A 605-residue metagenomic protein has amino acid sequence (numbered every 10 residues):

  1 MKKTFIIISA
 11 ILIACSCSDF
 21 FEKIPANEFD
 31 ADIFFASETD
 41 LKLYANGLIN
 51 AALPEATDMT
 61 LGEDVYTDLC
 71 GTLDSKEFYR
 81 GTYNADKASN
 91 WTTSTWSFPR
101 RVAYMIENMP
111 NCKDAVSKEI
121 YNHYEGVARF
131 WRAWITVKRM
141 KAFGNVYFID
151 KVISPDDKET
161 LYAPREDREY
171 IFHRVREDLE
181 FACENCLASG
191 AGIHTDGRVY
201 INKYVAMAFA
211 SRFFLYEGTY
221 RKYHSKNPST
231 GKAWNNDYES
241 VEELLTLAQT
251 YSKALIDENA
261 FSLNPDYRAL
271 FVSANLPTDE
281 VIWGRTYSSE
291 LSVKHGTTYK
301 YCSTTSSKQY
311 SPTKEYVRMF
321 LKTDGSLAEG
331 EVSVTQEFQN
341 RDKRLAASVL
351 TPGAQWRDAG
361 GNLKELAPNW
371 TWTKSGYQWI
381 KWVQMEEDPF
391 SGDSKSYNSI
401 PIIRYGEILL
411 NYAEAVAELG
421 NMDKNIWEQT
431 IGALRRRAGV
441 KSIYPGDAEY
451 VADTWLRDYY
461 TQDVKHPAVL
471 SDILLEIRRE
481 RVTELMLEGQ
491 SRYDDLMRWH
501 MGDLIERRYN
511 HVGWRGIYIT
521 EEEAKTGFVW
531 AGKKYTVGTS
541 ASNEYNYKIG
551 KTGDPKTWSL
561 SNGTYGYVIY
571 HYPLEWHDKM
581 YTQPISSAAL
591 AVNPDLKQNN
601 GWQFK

Functional and structural regions predicted by a protein language model:
M1-A26, D494, R498: Bacterial Sec-dependent N-terminal signal peptides
C17, T95-F98, R174-R176, V272-L321 (+3 more regions): Long, intrinsically disordered, low-complexity segments
S18-E77, E125, V146, D150 (+7 more regions): An aromatic- and glycine-enriched ligand-binding surface/loop that stacks and positions planar moieties
D30, E38-N50, D74-G144, D157-D196 (+10 more regions): Conserved, well-structured interaction surfaces
A52, I106, R132, R139-K141 (+7 more regions): Structural recognition of the beta-strand scaffold that forms the well-ordered cores of secreted hydrolase catalytic
A56-M59, D114-V116, S189-R198, S262-R268 (+2 more regions): Surface-exposed patches in mature extracellular/periplasmic domains of secreted proteins
N145-V152, N185-H194, S262-Y267, P389-F390 (+1 more regions): Glycine- and aromatic-rich loop/turn segments at beta-sheet edges
I426-T454: Extended hydrophobic/aromatic segments used for targeting, binding, or gating
